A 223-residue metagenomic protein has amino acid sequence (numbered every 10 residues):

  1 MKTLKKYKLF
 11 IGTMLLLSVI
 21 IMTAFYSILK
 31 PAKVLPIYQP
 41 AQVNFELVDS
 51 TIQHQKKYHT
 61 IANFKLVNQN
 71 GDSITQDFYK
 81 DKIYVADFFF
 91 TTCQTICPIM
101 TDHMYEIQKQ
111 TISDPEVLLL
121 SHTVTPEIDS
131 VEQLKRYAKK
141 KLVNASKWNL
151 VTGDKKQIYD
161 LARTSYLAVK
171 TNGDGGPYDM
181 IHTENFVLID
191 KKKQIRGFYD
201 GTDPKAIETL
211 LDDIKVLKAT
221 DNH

Functional and structural regions predicted by a protein language model:
M1-I61, H223: N-terminal targeting signals for export/organelle localization
H59-I61, K82-I83, I181-T183: Short, small/polar residue-rich loop motifs at catalytic or cofactor-binding pockets
I74-M104, L120: Short active-site neighborhood of thiol/selenol oxidoreductases, capturing the structured segment around
T101-L161: Structural microenvironment flanking redox-active thiols in thiol-disulfide oxidoreductases
W148, Y159, R163-T171, I181-V187: Structural micro-motif
N172-H223: Thiol-/selenol-based redox modules, centered on thioredoxin-like and closely related oxidoreductase domains
